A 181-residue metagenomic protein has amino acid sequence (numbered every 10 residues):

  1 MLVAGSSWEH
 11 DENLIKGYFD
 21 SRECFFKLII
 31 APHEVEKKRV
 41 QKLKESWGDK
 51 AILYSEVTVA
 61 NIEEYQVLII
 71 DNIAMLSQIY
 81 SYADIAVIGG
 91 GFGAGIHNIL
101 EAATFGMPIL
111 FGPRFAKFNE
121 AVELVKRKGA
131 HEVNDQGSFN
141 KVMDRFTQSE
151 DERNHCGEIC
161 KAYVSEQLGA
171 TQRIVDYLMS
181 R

Functional and structural regions predicted by a protein language model:
M1-R181: Nucleotide-activated sugar donor-binding and catalytic core shared by glycosyltransferases and related lipid-linked
